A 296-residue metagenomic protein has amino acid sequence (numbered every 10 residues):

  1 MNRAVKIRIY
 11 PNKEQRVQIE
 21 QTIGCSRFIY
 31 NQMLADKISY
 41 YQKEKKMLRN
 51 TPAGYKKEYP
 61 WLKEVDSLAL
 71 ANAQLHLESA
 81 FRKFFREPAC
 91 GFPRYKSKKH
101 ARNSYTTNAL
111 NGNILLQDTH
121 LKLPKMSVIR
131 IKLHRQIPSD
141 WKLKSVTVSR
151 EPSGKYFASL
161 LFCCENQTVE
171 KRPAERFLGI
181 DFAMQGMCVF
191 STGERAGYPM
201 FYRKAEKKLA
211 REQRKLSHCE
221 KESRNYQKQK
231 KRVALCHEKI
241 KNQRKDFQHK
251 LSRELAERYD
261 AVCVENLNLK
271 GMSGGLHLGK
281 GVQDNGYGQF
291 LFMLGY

Functional and structural regions predicted by a protein language model:
M1-L70: Gly/serine-rich nucleotide phosphate-binding loop at the start of the catalytic core of nucleotide/ADP-ribose-handling
R3-K6, S139-K142, P152-Y296: Positively charged, helix-rich recognition surfaces that bind polyanionic ligands
I7-I9, I129-R135, A196-Y198: Generic detection of short hydrophobic beta-strand segments and adjacent strand-loop junctions
Q15, S26, D66-A73, R244-L251 (+1 more regions): Hydrophobic (often cysteine-bearing) scaffold residues that line and stabilize catalytic clefts of nucleotide/cofactor
Q18-I23, F85-P88, E257, C263: Short amphipathic alpha-helical segments with coiled-coil-like heptad repeat character
S26-K37, A73-H76, A80-F81, F85 (+2 more regions): Short, Φ-rich (hydrophobic/aromatic) sequence segments
L34, I38-Y41, F81, F85-F92 (+2 more regions): Long, hydrophobic, amphipathic alpha-helical segments used as structural scaffolds
N50-P152: Acidic carboxylate diad motif detector
